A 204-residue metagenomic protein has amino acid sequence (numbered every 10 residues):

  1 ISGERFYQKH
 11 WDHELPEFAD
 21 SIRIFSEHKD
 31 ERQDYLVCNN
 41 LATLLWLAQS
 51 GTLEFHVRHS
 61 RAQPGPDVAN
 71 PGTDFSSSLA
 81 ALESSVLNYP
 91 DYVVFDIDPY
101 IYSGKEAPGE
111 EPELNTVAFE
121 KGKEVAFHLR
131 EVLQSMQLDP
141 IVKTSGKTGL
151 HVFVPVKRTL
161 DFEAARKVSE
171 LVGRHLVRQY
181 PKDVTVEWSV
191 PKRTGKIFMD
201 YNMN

Functional and structural regions predicted by a protein language model:
I1, P140-G146, E187-P191: Short beta-strand
I1-D91: Active-site loop/lid in soluble adenylation, ligation, and acyl-transfer enzymes
R5-D34, G104-S135, V154-V184, M203-N204: Helical (often loop-to-helix) elements that flank the catalytic cores of nucleotide-handling enzymes
S60, Y100, N204: Short, glycine-/Ser/Thr-/acidic-enriched flexible segments
P64-D67, Y102-A107, H151: Short acidic/His/Gly/Ser-rich catalytic and metal-binding motifs that mark active-site loops of diverse hydrolases
F95: Conserved, mostly hydrophobic/aromatic
S145-V154: Short, conserved phosphate-binding/catalytic loop or strand-edge motifs used in phosphoryl-/nucleotidyl-transfer
K182-N204: C-terminal polymerase-core module
